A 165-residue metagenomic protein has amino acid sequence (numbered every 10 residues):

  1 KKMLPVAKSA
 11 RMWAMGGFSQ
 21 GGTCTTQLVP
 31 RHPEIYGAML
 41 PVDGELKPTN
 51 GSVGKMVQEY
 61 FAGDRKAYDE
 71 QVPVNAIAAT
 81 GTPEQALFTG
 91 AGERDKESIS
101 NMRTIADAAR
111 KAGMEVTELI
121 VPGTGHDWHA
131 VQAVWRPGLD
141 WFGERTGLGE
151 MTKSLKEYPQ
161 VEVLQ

Functional and structural regions predicted by a protein language model:
K1-A10: Conserved acidic catalytic loop of the alpha/beta-hydrolase fold
K1-K2, A38, A109: Serine-hydrolase-like catalytic core of hydrolytic proteins
S9-M12, E34-A38, P83-L87, A112-V116: Loop/turn elements at helix/coil->beta-strand transitions in domains of secreted/extracellular proteins
S9-M56: Primarily recognizes the serine-hydrolase "nucleophile elbow" in alpha/beta-hydrolase and SGNH/GDSL folds
Q20-C24, H32, P73, N101 (+2 more regions): Stable alpha-helical elements in mature extracytoplasmic
G44, A91-R94, T124: Cell-envelope and extracellular/periplasmic
T49-A112: The feature captures the conserved acid-bearing segment of alpha/beta-hydrolase catalytic domains
I99-Q165: C-terminal catalytic histidine-bearing segment of alpha/beta-hydrolase fold enzymes
